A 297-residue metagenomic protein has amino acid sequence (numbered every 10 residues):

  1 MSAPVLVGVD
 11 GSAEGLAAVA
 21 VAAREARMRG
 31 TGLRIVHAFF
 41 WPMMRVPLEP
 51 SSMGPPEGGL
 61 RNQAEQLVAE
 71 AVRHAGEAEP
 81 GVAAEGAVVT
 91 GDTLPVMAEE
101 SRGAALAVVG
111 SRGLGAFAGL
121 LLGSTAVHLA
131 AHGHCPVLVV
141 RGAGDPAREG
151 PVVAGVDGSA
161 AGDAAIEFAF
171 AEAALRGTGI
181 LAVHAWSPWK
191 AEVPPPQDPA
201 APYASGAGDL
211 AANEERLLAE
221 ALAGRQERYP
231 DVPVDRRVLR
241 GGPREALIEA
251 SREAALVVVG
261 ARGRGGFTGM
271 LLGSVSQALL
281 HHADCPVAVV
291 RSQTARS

Functional and structural regions predicted by a protein language model:
M1-G54, G150-A204, Q226-R228, P233-R237: Small/aliphatic-rich secondary-structure junction motif
M1-S2, E14, V21-R24, P55-G58 (+5 more regions): Structural beta-alpha unit
V5, L67-V68, M97, I166 (+3 more regions): Fold-core signature of tandem repeat domains
D10, V72, R112-G113, D157 (+1 more regions): Short glycine-/small-residue-rich Rossmann-like dinucleotide-binding loops
V19, R24-M28, L94-D145, R252-S297: Gly/Ser-rich helix-loop-strand patches that form or flank binding pockets for ribonucleotide-derived cofactors
V21, Q63-A71, N213-A221: Short, solvent-exposed amphipathic alpha-helices that sit in or adjacent to ligand/effector-binding or catalytic
R34-V36, E85-V89, L138, V183 (+2 more regions): General small-molecule cofactor/ligand-binding pocket signal
M53-Q66, P202-N213: A short acidic, glycine-rich active-site loop that binds or catalyzes chemistry on phosphate/adenosine moieties
